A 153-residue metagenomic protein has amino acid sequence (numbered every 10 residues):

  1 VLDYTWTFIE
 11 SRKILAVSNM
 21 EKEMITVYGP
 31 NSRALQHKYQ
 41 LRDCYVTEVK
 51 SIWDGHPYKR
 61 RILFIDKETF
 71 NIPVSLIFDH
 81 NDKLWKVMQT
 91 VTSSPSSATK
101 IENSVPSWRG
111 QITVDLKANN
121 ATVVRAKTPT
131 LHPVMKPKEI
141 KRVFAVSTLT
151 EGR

Functional and structural regions predicted by a protein language model:
V1, Q40-P137: Gly/Pro-enriched, hydrophobic low-complexity segments that function as extracytoplasmic propeptides/linkers
V1-R42, K138-R153: Flexible, processing/modification-adjacent segments and terminal tails in exported/periplasmic/extracellular proteins
